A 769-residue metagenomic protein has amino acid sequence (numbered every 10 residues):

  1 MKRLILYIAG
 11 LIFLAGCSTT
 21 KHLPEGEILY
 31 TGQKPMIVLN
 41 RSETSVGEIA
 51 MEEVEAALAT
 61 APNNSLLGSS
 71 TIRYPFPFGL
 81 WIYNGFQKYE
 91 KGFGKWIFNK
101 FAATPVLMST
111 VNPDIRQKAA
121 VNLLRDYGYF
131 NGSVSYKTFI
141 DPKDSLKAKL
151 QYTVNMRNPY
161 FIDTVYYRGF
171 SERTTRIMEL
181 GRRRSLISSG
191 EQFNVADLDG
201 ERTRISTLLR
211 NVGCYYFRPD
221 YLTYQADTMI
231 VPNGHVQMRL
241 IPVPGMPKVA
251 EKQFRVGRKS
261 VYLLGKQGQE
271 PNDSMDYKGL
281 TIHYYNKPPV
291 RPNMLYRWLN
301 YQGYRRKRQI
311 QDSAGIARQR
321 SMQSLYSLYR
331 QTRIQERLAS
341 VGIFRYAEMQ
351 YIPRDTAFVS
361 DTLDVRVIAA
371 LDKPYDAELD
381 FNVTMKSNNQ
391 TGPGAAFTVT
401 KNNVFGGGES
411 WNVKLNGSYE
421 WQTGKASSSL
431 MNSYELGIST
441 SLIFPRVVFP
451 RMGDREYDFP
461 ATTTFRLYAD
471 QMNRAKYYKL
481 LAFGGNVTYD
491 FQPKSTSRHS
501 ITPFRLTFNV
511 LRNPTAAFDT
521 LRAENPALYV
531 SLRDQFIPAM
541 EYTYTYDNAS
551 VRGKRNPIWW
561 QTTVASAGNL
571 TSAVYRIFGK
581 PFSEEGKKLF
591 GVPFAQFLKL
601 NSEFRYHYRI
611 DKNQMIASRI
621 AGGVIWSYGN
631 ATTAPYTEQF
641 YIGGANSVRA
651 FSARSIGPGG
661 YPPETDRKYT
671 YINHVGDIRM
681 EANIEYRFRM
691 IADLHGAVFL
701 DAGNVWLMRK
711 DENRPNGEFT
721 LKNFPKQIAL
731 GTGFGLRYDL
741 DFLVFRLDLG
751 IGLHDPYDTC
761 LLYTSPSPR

Functional and structural regions predicted by a protein language model:
K2-Y7: Sec-dependent signal peptide recognition, specifically the positively charged N-region followed immediately by
S18-S340, R345-M349, T362: Interaction-mediating elements
S18-T19, P292-N293, W298, R333 (+6 more regions): C-terminal transmembrane beta-barrel domains of outer membrane proteins
S135, K149-T153, R239, Q350 (+9 more regions): Soluble periplasmic/extracytoplasmic beta-strand elements of cell-envelope proteins
V154-N158, G169, L240-P244, L263 (+10 more regions): Flexible glycine-/small-residue-rich
A250, R255-Y457, S531-P538, Y546-N556 (+1 more regions): Outer-membrane beta-barrel initiation region
S500-G553, F651, P663-T665: Outer-membrane beta-barrel transmembrane domain signature of Gram-negative proteins, especially the mid-to-C-terminal
